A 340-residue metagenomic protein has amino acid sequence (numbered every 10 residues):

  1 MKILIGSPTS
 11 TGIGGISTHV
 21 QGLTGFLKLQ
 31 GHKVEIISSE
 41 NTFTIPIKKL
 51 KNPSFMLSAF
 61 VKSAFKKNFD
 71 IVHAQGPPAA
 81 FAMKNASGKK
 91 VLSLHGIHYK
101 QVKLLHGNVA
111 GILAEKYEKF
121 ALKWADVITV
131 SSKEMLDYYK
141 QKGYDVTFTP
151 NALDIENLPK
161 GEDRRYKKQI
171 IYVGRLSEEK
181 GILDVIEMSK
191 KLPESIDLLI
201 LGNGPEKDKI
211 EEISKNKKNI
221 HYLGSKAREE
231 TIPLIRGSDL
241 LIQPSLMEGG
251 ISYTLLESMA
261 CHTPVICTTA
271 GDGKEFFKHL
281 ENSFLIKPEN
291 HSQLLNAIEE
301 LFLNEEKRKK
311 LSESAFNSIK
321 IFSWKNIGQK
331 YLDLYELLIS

Functional and structural regions predicted by a protein language model:
T18-G22, K168, Y172-K191, P205-D208 (+1 more regions): A conserved mid-protein helix/loop that constitutes part of the nucleotide-sugar donor-binding site
A74-A79, L94: Short His-centered aromatic/hydrophobic patch
V109-V127: Membrane-proximal helix-turn-helix segments that form the acceptor-binding/catalytic region of lipid-linked
E134, A152: Carbohydrate-associated surface elements
I210-E229: Nucleotide-activated donor-binding/catalytic signature segment of Leloir-type glycosyltransferases, i.e., the conserved
P264-C267: Short hydrophobic beta-strand element within catalytic cores of glycosyltransferases and related nucleotide-activated
H279-L280, F284-H291, E300-E306: Conserved acidic donor-binding segment of nucleotide-sugar-dependent glycosyltransferases
E300, K307-I321, K330-D333: A short, well-ordered alpha-helix in the C-terminal region of glycosyltransferases
